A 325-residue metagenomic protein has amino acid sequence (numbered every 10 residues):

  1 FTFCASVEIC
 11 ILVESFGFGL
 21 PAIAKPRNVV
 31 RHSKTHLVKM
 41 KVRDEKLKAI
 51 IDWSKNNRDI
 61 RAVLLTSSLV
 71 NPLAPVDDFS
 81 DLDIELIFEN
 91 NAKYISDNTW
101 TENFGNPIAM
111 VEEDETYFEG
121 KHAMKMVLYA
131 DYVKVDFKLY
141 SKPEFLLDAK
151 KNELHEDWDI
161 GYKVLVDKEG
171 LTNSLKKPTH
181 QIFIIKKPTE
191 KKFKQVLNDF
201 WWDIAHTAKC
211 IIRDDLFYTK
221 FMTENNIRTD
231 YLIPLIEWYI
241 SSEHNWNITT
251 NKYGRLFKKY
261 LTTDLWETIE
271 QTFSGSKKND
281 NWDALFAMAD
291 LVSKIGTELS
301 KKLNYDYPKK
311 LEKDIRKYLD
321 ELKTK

Functional and structural regions predicted by a protein language model:
F1-F3, F16-F18: Aromatic (phenylalanine/tyrosine) cluster motif
N28-K39: Short, Lys/Arg-enriched N-terminal segments with co-localized hydrophobic residues within the first ~10-30 amino acids
V38-R58, L69-F79, E85-D148: Metal-dependent nucleotidyltransferase catalytic core
F104-Y218, T223-E224, D230: Conserved NTP/Mg2+-binding pocket subregion across the NTase superfamily
F183-K325: Conserved nucleotidyltransferase catalytic core and NTase-mimicking acidic/glycine-rich helix/loop elements in nucleic
